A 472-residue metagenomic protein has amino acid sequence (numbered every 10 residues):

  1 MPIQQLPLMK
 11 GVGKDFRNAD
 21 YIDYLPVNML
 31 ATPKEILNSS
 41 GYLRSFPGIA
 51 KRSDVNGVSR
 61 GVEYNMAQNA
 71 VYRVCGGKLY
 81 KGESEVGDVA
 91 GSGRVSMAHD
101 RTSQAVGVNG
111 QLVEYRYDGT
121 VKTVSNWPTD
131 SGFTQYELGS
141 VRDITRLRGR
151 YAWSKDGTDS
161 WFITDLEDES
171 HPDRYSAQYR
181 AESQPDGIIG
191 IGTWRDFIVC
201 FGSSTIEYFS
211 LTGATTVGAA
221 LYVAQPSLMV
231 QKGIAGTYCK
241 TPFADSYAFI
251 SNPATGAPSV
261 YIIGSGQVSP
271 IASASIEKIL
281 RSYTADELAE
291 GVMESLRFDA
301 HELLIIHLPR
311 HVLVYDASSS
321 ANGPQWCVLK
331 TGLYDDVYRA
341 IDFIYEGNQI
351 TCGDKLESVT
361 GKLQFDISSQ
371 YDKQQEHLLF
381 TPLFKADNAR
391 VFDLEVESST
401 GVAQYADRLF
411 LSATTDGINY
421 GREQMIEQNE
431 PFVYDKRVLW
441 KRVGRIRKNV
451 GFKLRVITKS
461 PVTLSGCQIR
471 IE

Functional and structural regions predicted by a protein language model:
M1-S103, Q231-S246, N252-E472: Beta-sheet repeat architectures centered on beta-propellers
P47-V58, S84-G93, V124-V292: Beta-propeller and closely related beta-pinwheel folds
G77, G110-Q111, G157, S204 (+4 more regions): Residue-level signature of beta-propeller blades and closely related beta-rich strand-turn architectures in secreted
M97-G132: Hydrophobic or amphipathic alpha-helical targeting/insertion segments
G107, F201, A389: Residues that form or flank phosphate/diphosphate-binding pockets in enzymes that use nucleotide phosphates
V113-Y117, S154-P172, I206, V312-S320 (+1 more regions): Short beta-strand segments and strand-loop junctions that repeat across beta-rich extracellular domains
